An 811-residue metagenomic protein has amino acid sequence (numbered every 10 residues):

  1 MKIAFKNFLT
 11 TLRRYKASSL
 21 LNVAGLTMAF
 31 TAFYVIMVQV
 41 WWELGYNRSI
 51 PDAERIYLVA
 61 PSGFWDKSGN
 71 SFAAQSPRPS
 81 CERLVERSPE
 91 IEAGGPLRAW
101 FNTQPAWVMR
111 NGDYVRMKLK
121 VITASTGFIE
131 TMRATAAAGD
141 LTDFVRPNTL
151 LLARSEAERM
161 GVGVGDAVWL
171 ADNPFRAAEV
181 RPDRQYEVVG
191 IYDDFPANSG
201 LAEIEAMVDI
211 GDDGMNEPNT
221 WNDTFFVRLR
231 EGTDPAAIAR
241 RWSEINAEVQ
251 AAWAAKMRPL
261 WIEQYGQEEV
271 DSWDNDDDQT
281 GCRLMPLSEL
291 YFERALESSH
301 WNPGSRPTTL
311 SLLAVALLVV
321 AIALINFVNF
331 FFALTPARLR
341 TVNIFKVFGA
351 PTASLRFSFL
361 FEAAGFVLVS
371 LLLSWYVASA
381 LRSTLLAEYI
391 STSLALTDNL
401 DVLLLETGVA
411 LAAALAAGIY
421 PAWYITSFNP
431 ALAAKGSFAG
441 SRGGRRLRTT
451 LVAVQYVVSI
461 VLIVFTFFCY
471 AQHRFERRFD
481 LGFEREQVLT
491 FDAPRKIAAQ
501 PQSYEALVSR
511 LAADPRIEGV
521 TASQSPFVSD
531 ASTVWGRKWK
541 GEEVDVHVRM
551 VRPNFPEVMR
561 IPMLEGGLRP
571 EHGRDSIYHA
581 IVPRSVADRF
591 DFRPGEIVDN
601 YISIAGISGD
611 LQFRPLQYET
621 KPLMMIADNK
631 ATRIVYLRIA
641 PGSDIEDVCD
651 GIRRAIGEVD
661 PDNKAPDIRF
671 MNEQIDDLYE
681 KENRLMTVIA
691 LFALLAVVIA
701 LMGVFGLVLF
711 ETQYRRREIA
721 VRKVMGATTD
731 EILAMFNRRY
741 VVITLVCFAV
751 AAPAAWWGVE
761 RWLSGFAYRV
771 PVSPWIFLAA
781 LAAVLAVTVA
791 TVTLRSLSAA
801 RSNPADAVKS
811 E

Functional and structural regions predicted by a protein language model:
M1-F5, T10, R14, S18 (+10 more regions): Membrane-helix entry/capping segments
F5-A17, L21, G25, A323-F366 (+3 more regions): Intracellular coupling helices
R14-W41, G304-R340, L368, L447-Q472 (+3 more regions): Hydrophobic alpha-helical transmembrane segments of multi-pass inner-membrane transport and secretion
L21, M28-S62, L381-I390, V458-Q487 (+1 more regions): Alpha-helical transmembrane segments
I36-W107, V115, D213-G214, W221-F226 (+7 more regions): Membrane-proximal extracellular/periplasmic loop immediately following the first transmembrane helix
S125-A137, L152-G304, A506-K681: Mid-to-C-terminal secondary-structure elements that act as membrane-proximal/extracytoplasmic interface segments
R283, A363-P430, V461, A471 (+1 more regions): Small-residue-rich transmembrane alpha-helices
E297-A387, D401: Hydrophobic alpha-helical bundles that form the membrane domains of multi-pass transporters
